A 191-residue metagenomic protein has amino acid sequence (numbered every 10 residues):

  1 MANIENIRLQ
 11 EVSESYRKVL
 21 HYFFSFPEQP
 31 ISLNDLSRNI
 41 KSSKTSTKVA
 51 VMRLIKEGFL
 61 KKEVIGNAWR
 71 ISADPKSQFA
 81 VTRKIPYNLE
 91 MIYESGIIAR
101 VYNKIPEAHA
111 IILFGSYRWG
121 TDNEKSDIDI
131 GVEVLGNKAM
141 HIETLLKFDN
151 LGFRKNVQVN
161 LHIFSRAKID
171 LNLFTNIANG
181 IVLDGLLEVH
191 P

Functional and structural regions predicted by a protein language model:
M1-E107, W119-K125, L135-P191: Catalytic core of pol beta-like nucleotidyltransferases
A110-Y117: Short helix-loop-helix/strand-helix junction enriched in hydrophobic and basic residues
